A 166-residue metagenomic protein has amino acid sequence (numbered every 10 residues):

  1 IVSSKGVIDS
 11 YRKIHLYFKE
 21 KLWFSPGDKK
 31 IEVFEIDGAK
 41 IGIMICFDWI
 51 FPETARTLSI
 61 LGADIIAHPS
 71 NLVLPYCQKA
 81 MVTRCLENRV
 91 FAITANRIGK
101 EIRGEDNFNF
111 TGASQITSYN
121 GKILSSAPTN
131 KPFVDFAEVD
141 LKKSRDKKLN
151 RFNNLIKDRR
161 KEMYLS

Functional and structural regions predicted by a protein language model:
I1-L61, S70, Y76-K79, T83 (+1 more regions): Active-site catalytic loop in hydrolytic enzyme cores
R12, N88, N96, N150 (+1 more regions): Short, intrinsically disordered low-complexity segments
K19, R103, L165-S166: A periodicity- and composition-biased signal for non-globular, repetitive helical segments
I50-V134: CN hydrolase (nitrilase-like) catalytic-core segments centered on the catalytic cysteine and neighboring Lys/Glu
D140: Conserved catalytic-core subdomain
S144-S166: A conserved C-terminal secondary-structure "cap"
